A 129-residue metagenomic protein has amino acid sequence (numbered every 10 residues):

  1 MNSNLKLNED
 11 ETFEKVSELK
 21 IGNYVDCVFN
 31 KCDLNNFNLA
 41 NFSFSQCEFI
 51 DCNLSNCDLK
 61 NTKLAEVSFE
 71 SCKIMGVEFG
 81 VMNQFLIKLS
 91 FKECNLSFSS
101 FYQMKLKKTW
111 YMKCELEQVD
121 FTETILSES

Functional and structural regions predicted by a protein language model:
M1-S129: Tandem repeat scaffolds
